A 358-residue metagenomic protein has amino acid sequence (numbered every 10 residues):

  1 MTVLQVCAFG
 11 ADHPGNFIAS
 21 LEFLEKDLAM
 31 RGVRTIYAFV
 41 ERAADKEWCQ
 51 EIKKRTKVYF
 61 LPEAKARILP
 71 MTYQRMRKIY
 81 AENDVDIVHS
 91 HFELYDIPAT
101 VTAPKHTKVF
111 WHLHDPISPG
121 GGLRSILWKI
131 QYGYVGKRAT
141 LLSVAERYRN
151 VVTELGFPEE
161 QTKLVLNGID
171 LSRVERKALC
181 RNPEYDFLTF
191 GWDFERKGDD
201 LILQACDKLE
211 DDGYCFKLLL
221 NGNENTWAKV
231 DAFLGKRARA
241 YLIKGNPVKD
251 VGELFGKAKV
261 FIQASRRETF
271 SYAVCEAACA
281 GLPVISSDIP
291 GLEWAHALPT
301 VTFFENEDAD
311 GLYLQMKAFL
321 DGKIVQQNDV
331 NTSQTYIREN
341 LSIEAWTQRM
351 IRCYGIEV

Functional and structural regions predicted by a protein language model:
C7-I68, G222-W227: N-terminal strand-loop element at the rim of the active site of nucleotide-sugar-dependent glycosyltransferases
G15-F23, F194-K208: A conserved mid-protein helix/loop that constitutes part of the nucleotide-sugar donor-binding site
F39, P283-S286: Short hydrophobic beta-strand element within catalytic cores of glycosyltransferases and related nucleotide-activated
S90-D96, L113: Short His-centered aromatic/hydrophobic patch
R147, G168: Carbohydrate-associated surface elements
K229-N246: Nucleotide-activated donor-binding/catalytic signature segment of Leloir-type glycosyltransferases, i.e., the conserved
R266: Aromatic "clamp/platform" in nucleotide-sugar-dependent glycosyltransferases that forms part of the donor/acceptor
L298-A309, A318-I324: Conserved acidic donor-binding segment of nucleotide-sugar-dependent glycosyltransferases
